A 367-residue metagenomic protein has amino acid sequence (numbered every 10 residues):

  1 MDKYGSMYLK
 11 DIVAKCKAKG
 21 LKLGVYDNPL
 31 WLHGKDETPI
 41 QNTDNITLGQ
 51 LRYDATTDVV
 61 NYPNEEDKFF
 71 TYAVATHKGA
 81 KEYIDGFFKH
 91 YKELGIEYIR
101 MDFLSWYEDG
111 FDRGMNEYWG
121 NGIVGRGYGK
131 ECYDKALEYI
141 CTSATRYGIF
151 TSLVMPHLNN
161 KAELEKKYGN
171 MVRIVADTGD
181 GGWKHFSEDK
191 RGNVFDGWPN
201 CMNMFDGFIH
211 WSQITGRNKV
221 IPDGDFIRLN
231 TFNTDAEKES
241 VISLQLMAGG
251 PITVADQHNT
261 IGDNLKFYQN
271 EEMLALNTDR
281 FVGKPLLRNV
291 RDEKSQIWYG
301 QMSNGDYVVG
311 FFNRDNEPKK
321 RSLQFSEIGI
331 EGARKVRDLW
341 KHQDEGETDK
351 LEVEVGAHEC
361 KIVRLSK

Functional and structural regions predicted by a protein language model:
M1-L23, G122-G125, G129, I140-S143 (+1 more regions): Aromatic-lined substrate-binding rim segments of carbohydrate-active enzymes
M1-S6, E66-E82, L104-G110, E117-C132: The substrate-binding groove and active-site-proximal loops of carbohydrate-active enzymes, especially glycoside
G24-K35, Y133, L137-A162: Aromatic-lined carbohydrate-recognition surfaces of secreted/lumenal glycan-active proteins
P29-L94: Active-site-adjacent "subsite" loops/lids of carbohydrate-active enzymes
D54, D58, A75, T145-N259: Glycan-recognition surfaces
I84-G114: Active-site groove signature of glycoside hydrolases
E239-V241, Q245-A248, T253, V290-I330 (+1 more regions): Carbohydrate-binding surface patches
E347-K367: C-terminal beta-strand-rich structural cap/linker in extracellular carbohydrate-active enzymes
